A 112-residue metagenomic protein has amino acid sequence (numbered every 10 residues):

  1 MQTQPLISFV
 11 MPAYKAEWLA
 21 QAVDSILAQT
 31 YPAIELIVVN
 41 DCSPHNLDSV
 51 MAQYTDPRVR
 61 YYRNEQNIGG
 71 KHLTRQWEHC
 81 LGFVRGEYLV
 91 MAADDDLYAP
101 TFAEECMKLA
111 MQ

Functional and structural regions predicted by a protein language model:
M1-Q112: Nucleotide-sugar donor-binding/catalytic module of glycosyltransferases that assemble extracellular/cell-envelope
